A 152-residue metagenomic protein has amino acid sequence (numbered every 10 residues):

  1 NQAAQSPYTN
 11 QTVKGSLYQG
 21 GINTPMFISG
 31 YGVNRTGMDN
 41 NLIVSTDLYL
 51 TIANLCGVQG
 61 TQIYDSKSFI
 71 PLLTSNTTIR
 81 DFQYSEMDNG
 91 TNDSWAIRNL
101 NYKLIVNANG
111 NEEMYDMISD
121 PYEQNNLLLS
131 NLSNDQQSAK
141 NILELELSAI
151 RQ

Functional and structural regions predicted by a protein language model:
N1-P7, Q11-V13, N34-R35, T46-Y49 (+2 more regions): C-terminal cap/loop subdomain of S1 sulfatases and analogous C-terminal strand-loop tails that border
L17-N23: Short Pro/Gly-enriched coil loops immediately N-terminal to beta-strands
N23-F27, Y49: Structural micro-motif
F27-R35: The feature captures the short pre-catalytic strand/loop hairpin that immediately precedes and shapes the active-site
D39-T46, I63, S133, Q137: Short, solvent-exposed loop/helix junctions and linker helices that flank or host conserved functional motifs
L48, M117, L127-Q152: Long, internal low-complexity/basic segments
D120: Intrinsically disordered, low-complexity polar regions and short flexible loop motifs
